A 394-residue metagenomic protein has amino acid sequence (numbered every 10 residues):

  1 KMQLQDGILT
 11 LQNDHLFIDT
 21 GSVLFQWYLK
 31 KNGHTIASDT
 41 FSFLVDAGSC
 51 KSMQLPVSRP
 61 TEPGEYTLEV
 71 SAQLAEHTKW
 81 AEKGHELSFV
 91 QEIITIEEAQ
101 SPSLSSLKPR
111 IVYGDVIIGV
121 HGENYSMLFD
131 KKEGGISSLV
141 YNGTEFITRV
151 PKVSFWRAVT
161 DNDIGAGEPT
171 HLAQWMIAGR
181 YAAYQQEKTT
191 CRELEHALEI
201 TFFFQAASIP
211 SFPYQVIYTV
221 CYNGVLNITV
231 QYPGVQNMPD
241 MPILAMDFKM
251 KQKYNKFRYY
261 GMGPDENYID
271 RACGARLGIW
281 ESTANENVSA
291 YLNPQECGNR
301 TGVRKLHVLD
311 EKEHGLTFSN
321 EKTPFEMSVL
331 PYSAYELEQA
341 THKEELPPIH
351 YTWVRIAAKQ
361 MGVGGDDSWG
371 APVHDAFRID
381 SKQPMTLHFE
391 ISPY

Functional and structural regions predicted by a protein language model:
K1-F129: Carbohydrate-binding surfaces of carbohydrate-active enzymes
S58-P63, E92-Y394: Beta-strand/loop-rich accessory regions of lumenal/periplasmic or secreted enzymes, predominantly carbohydrate-active
